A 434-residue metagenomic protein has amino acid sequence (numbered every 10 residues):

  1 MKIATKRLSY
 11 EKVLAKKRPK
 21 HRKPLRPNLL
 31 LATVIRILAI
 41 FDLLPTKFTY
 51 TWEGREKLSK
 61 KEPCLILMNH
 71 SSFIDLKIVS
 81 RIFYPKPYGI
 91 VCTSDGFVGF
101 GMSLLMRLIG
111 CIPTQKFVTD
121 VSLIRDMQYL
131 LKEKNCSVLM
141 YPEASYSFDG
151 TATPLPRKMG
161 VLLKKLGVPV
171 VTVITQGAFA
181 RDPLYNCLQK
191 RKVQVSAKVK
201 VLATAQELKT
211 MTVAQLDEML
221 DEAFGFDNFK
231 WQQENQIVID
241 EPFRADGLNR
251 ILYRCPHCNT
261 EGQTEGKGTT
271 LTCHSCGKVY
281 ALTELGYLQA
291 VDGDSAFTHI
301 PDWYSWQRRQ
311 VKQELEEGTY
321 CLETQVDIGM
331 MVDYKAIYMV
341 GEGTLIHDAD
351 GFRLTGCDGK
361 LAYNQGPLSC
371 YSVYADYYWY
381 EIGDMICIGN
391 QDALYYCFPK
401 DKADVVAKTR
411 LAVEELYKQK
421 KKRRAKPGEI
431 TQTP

Functional and structural regions predicted by a protein language model:
M1-V13, T355-C357: Soluble, non-transmembrane catalytic domains of enzymes that act on hydrophobic metabolites at membranes
R18-A39: Helix-enriched interaction subdomains in cytosolic or periplasmic regions, typified by TIR/SEFIR signaling/NADase cores
P27, L31, L43-E218, E234-N235 (+10 more regions): Soluble catalytic domains of membrane acyltransferases
L216-W231: Short, structured interface segments
D240-D294: Cys/His-rich short segments
K267, D348-D350, I382: Structural motif
V279-K360: Long, charge-rich boundary regions
L368-P434: Acidic, Ser/Thr- and proline-rich intrinsically disordered linker/docking segments of eukaryotic scaffolds
